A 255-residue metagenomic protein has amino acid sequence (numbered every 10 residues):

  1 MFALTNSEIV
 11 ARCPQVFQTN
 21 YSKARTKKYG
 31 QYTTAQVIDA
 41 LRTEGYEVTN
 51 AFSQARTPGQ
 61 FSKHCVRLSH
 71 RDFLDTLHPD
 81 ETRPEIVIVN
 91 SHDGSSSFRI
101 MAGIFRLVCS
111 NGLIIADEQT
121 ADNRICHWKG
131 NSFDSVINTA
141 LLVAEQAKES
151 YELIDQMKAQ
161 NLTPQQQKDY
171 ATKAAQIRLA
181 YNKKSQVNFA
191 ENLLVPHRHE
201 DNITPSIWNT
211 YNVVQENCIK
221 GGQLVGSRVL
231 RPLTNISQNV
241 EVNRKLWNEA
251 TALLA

Functional and structural regions predicted by a protein language model:
M1-H64, R71: N-terminal low-complexity, intrinsically disordered segments
A35-I38, F52, R67, D134 (+2 more regions): A generic structural signal for solvent-exposed, polar alpha-helical segments
D72-A255: Intrinsically disordered, low-complexity regions enriched in serine/threonine
